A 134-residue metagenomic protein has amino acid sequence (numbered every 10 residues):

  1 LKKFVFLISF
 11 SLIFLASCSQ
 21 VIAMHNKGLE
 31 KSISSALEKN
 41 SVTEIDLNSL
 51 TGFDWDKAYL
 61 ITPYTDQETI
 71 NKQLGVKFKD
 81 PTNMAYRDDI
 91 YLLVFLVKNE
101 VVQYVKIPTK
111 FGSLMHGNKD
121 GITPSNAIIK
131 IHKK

Functional and structural regions predicted by a protein language model:
L1-F4: Positively charged n-region of N-terminal signal peptides that target proteins for export
L15-S17: C-terminal motif of bacterial Sec signal peptides marking the signal peptidase cleavage site
S19-V21: Bacterial signal peptide processing site
N26, K31, N48-Y59, N126-K134: Cysteine/selenocysteine-centered motifs that mediate thiol-based redox chemistry or coordinate metal-sulfur cofactors
S41-V102: Mature extracytoplasmic domains of secretory-pathway proteins
K77-K134: Extracytoplasmic electrostatic interaction patches
